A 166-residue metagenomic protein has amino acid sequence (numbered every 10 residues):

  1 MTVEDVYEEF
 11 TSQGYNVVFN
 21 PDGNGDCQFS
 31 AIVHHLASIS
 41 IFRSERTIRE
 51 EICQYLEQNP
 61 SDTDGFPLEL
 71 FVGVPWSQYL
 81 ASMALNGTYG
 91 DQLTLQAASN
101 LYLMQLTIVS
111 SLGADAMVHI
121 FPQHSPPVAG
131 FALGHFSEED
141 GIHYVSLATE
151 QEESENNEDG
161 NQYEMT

Functional and structural regions predicted by a protein language model:
M1-H119: Papain-like cysteine protease catalytic cores
A84-T166: Deubiquitinase catalytic domains
